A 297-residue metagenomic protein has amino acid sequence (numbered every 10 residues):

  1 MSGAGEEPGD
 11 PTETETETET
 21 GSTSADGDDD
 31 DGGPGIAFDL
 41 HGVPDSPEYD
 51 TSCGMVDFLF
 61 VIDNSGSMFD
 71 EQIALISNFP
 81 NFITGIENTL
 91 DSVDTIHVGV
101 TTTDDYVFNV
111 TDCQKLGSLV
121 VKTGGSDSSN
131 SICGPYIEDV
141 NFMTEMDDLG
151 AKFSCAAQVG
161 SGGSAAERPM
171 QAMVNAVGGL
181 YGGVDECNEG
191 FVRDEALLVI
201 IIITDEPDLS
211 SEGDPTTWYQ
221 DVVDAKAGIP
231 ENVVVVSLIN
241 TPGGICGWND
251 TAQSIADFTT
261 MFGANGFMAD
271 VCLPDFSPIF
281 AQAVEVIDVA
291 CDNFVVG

Functional and structural regions predicted by a protein language model:
M1-D50: Ser/Thr-rich, Pro/Gly/Ala-heavy low-complexity intrinsically disordered linkers and tails of secreted extracellular
G32-G297: Divalent cation-coordinating acidic motifs and surrounding scaffolds that mediate Ca2+/Mg2+/Mn2+/Zn2+-dependent binding
